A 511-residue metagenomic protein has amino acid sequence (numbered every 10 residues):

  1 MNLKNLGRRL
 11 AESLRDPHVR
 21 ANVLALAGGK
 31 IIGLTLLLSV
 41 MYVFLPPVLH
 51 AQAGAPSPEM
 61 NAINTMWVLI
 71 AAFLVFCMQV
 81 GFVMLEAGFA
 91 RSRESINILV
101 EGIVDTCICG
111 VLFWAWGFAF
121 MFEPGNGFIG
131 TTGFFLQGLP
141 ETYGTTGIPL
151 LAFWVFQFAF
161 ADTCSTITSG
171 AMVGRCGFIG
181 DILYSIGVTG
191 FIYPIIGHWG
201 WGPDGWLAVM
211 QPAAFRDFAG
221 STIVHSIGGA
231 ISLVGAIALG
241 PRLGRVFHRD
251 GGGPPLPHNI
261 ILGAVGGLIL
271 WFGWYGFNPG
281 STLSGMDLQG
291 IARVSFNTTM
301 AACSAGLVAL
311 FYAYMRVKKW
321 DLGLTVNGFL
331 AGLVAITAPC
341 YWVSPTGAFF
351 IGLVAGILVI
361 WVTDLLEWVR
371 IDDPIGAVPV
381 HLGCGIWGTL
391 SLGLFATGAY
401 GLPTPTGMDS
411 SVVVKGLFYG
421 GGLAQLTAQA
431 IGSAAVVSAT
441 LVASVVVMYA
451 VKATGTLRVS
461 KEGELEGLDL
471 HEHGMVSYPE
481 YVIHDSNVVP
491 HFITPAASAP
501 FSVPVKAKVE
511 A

Functional and structural regions predicted by a protein language model:
M1-H50: Anionic, Ser/Thr-rich low-complexity intrinsically disordered regions
L49-A511: Glycine- and aromatic-enriched membrane alpha-helices
